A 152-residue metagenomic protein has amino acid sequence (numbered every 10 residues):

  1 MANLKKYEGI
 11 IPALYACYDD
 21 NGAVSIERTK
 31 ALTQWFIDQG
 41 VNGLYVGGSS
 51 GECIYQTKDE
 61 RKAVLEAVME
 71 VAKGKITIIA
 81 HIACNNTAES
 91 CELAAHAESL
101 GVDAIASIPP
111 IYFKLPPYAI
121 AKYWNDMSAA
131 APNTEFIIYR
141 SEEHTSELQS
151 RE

Functional and structural regions predicted by a protein language model:
A2-P12, C17-E142: Active-site beta->alpha loop and helix N-cap motifs at the rims of alpha/beta catalytic domains
E143-E152: Single conserved hydrophobic/aromatic residue that forms the stacking wall/gate of nucleotide- or nucleobase-binding
